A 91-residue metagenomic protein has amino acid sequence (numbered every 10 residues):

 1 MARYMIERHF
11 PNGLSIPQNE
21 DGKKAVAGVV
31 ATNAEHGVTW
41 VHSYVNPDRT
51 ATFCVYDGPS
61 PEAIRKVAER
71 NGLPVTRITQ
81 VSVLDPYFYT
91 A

Functional and structural regions predicted by a protein language model:
M1-T32, T39, N46, T50 (+1 more regions): Short S/T/G/P-rich N-terminal loop/turn motif that feeds into the first structured element of a domain
I6-R8, Y56, I78: Short beta-strand element of the conserved SAM-dependent methyltransferase core
G28, T32-H36, A63, V67-R70: Generic non-transmembrane alpha-helical segments
G37-S43, R77: A short linear hydrophobic-aromatic micro-motif
V41-D57, E62-I64: Amphipathic, hydrophobic secondary-structure cores in small proteins
G58-L84: An amphipathic, aromatic/His-enriched active-site/gating alpha helix that lines ligand/cofactor pockets
